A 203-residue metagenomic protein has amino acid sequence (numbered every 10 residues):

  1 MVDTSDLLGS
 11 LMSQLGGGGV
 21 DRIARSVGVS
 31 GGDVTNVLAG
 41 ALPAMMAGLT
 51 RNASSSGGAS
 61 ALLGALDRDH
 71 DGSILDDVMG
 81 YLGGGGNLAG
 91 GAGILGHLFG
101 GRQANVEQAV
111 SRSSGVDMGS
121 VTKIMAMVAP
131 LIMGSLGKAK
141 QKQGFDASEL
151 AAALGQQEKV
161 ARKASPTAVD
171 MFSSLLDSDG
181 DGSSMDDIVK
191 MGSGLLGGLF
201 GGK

Functional and structural regions predicted by a protein language model:
M1-K203: A structural "flexibility-hinge" signal
